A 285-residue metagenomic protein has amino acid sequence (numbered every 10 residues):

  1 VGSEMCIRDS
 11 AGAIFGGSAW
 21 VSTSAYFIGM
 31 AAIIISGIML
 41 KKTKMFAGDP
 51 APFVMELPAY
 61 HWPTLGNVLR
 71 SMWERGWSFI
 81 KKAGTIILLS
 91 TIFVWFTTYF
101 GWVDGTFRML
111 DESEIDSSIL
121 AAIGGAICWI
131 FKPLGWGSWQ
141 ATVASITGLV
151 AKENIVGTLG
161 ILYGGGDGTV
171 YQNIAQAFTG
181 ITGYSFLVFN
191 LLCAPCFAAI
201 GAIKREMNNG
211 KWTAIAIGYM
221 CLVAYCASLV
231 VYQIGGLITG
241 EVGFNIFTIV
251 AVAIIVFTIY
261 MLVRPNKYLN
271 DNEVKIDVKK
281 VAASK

Functional and structural regions predicted by a protein language model:
V1-I7: Short, small-residue-biased leader/transition segments that mark boundaries at the very start of proteins
F15-A25, M109-D116, Q172-T179, I238-T248: Interfacial loop-to-helix junctions that mark the boundaries of transmembrane helices in multi-pass membrane
V21-S36, T248-I254: Alpha-helical transmembrane segments
I28-G37, S90, V94, T98 (+2 more regions): Alpha-helical transmembrane segments of multipass membrane proteins
K42-T43, Y260-I276: Membrane-interface capping segments at transmembrane-helix boundaries
M45-F46, Y60-R108, C128: Long hydrophobic segments that form regular secondary structure
F46-S71, D116-L120, Y163-D167, I276-V281: Juxtamembrane inter-helical linkers in multi-pass membrane proteins
I92-L222: Extended, low-charge hydrophobic alpha-helical regions
